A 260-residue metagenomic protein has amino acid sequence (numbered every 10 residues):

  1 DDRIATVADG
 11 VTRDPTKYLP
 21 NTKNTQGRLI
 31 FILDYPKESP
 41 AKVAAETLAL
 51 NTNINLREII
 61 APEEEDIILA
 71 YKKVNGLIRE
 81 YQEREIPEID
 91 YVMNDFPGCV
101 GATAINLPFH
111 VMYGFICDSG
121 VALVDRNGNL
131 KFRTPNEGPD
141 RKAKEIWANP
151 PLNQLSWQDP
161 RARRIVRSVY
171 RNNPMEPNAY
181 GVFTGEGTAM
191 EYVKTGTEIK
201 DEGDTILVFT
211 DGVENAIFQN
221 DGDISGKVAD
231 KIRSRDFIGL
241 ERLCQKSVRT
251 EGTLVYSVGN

Functional and structural regions predicted by a protein language model:
D1-N260: PP2C/PPM-type serine/threonine phosphatase catalytic domain
